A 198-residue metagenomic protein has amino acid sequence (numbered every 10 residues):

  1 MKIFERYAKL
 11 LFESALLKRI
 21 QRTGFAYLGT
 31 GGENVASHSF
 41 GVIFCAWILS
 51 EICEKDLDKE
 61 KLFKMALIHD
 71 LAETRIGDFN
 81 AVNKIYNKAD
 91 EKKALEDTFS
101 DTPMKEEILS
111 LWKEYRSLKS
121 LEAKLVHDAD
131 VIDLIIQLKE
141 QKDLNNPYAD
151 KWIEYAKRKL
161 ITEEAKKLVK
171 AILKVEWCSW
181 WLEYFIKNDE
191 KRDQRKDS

Functional and structural regions predicted by a protein language model:
M1-S198: Alpha-helical, largely C-terminal catalytic domains that coordinate divalent metal ions via clustered Asp/Glu/His
